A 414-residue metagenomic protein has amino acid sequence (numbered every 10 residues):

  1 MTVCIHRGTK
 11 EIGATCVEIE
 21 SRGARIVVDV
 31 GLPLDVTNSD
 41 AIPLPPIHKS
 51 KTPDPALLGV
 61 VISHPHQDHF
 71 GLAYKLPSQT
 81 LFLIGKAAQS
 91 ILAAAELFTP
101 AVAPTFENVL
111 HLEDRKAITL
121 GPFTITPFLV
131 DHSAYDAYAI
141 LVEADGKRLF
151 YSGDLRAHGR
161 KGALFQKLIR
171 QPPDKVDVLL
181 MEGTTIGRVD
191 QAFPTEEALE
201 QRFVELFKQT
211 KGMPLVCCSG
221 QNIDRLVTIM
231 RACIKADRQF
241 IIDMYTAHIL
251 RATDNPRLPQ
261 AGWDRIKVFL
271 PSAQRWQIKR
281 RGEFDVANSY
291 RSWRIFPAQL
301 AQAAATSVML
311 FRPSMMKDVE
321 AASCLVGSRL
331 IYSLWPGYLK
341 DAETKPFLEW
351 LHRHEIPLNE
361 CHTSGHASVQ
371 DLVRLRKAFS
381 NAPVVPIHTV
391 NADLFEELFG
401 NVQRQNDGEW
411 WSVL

Functional and structural regions predicted by a protein language model:
M1-V61, H66-D224, T228-K235, Q239-D243 (+1 more regions): His/Asp/Glu-rich metal-coordinating catalytic cores of metallo-dependent phosphodiesterases/hydrolases acting on
E11, R231, K235, A273-L414: C-terminal regulatory/interaction regions
C16, A73, A95, R225-M230 (+5 more regions): A short acidic (Asp/Glu
D29, G85, S152, E182 (+8 more regions): Generic beta-strand/beta-sheet core signal
V36, Q89-A93, A247-A252, Y338-A342 (+1 more regions): Short, charged/polar "capping" segments at the starts of alpha-helices and the immediately preceding loops
A94-V102, T253-A261, E343-H352, F395-N401: Short, aromatic/basic amphipathic alpha-helical patches
N108-D114, V268-S272, Q403-Q405: Short acidic-hydrophobic, aromatic-tinged amphipathic segments that line or gate anion-handling sites
A192-G327: Hard-cation-handling environments
